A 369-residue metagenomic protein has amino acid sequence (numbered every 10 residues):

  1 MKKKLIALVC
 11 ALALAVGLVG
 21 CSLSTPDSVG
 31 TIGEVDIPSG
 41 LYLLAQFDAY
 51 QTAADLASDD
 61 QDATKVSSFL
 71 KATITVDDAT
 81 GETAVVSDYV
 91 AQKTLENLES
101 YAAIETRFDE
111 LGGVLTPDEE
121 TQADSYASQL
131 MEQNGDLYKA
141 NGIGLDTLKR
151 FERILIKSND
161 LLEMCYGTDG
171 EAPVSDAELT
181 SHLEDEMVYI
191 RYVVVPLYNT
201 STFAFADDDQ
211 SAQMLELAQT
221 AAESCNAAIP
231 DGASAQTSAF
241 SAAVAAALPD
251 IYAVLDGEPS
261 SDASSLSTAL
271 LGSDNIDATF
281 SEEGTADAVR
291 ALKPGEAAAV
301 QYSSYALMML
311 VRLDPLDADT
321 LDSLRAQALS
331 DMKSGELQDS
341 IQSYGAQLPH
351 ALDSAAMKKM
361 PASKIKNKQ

Functional and structural regions predicted by a protein language model:
M1-L12: Positively charged n-region of N-terminal signal peptides that target proteins for export
V16-G20: C-terminal motif of bacterial Sec signal peptides marking the signal peptidase cleavage site
L23-I143: N-terminal targeting/tethering segments
L23-T25, I32, Y138-E216, I276-Q369: PPIase-associated folding chaperone regions across multiple families
F47-A54, L95-T116, S125-K139, I143 (+10 more regions): Sec-exported extracytoplasmic/periplasmic mature domains
Q61-D78, S201-E223, T320-D322: A solvent-exposed, charged loop/short amphipathic helix patch at secondary-structure junctions
Q92-D124, L161, S260, A269-S273 (+3 more regions): Extended amphipathic secondary-structure runs
T220-E282: Peptidyl-prolyl cis-trans isomerase
